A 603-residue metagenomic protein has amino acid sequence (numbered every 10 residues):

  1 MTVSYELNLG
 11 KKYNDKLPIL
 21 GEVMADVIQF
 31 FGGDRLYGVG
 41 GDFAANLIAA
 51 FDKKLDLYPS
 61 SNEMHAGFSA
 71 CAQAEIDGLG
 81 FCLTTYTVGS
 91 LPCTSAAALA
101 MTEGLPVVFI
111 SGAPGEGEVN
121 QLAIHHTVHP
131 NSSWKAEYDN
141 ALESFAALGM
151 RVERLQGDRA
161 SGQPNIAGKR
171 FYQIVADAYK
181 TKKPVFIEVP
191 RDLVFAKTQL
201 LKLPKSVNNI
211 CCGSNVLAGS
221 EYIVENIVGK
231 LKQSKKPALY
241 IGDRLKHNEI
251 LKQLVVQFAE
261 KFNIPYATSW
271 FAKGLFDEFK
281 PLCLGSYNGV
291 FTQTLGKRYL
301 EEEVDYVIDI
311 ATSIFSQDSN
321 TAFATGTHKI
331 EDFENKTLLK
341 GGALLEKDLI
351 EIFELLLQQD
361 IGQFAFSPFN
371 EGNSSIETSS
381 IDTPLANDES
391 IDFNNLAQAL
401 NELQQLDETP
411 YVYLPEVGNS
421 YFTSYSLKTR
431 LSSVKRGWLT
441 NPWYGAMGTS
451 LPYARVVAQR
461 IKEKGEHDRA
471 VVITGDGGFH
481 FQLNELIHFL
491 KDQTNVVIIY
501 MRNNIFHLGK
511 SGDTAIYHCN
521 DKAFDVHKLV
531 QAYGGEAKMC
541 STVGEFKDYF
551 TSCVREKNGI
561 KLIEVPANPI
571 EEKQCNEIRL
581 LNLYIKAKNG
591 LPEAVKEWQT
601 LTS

Functional and structural regions predicted by a protein language model:
T2-G362, V497: N-terminal alpha/beta PP-like core and its mobile active-site loop of ThDP/TPP-dependent enzymes
T2-K16, F145, V152-Q163, V185 (+6 more regions): Phosphate/pyrophosphate-binding active-site segments
P18, G41, E221, E249-K252 (+8 more regions): Conserved structured core elements
I19-F43, L47-A49, N373-K464: Active-site diphosphate/adenylate-binding microenvironment
G33, K182-P184, S234-K236, E408-P410 (+3 more regions): A general structural motif
P106, I110, E118-D139, F422-S603: Thiamine diphosphate
I187, I308-I310, E331, P415 (+3 more regions): Active-site flanking residues adjacent to catalytic metal/cofactor-binding acidic residues
I241-R244, V417, G477: Glycine-rich beta-strand-to-loop/alpha-helix junction loops that act as flexible
